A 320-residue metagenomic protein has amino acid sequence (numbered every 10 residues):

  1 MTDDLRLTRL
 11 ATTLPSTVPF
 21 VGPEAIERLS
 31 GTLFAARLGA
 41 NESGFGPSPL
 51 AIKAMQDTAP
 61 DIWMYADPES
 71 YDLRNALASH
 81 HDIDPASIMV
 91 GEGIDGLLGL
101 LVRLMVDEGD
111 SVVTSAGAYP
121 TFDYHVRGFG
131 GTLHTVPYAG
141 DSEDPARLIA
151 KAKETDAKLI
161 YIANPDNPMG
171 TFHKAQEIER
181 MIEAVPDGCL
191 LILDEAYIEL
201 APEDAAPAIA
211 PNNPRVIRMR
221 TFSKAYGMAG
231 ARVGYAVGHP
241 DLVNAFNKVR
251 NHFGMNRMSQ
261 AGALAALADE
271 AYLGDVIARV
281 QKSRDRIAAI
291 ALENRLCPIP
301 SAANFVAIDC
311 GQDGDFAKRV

Functional and structural regions predicted by a protein language model:
T2-M64, D156: N-terminal "arm"/small-domain region of PLP-dependent enzymes with the aminotransferase-like
R37, T135-V136, L159-P165, L191-D194 (+1 more regions): Short beta-strands and strand-loop turn motifs
S48, R215-I299: PLP-dependent aminotransferase class I/II
A66, Y71-S111: Phosphate-binding glycine-rich loop
L104-I162: PLP-dependent aminotransferase-like
R127, P145-T155, P168-M228: Active-site pre-lysine segment of PLP-dependent enzymes
Q281, A291-V320: Conserved PLP-binding catalytic core of the aspartate aminotransferase-like
